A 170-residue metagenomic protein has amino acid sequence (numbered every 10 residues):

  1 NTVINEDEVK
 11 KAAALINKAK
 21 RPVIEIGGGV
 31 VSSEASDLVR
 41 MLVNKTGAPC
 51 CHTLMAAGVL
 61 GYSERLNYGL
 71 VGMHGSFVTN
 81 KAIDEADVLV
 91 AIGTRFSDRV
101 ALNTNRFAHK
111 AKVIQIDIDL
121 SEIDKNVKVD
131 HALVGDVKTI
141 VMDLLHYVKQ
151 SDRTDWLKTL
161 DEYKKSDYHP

Functional and structural regions predicted by a protein language model:
N1-T2, V100: Glycine/aspartate-rich loop-and-adjacent alpha/beta segment that forms the canonical ThDP
T2-N5, P170: Short acidic-aromatic active-site loops that bind/stabilize oxyanions
I4, K11-L89: Anionic-ligand anchoring segments at beta-strand to alpha-helix junctions in alpha/beta enzyme folds, i.e., glycine
K10-A14, A19, K110-P170: Phosphate/pyrophosphate-binding active-site segments
E25-I26, C51-T53, A91-I92, Q115 (+2 more regions): General beta-strand structural signal in soluble alpha/beta enzymes
S33-S36, G61-Y62, R99-L102, K125 (+1 more regions): Short glycine-/acidic-enriched loop or helix-start segments at secondary-structure transitions that form or flank
G58-L66, T104-F107, L120-K128: Short loop/helix-cap segments at secondary-structure boundaries that form the rim of catalytic
G72-E122: Phosphate/diphosphate-binding loops
